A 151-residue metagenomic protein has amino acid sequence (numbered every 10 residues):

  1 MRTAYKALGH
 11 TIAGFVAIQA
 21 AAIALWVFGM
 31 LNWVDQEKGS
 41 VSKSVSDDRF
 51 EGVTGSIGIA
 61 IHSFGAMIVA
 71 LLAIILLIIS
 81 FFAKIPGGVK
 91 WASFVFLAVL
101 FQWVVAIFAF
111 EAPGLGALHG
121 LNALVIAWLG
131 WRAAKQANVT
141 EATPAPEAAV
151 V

Functional and structural regions predicted by a protein language model:
M1-V151: Polytopic transmembrane helical bundles with strong interfacial aromatic enrichment
